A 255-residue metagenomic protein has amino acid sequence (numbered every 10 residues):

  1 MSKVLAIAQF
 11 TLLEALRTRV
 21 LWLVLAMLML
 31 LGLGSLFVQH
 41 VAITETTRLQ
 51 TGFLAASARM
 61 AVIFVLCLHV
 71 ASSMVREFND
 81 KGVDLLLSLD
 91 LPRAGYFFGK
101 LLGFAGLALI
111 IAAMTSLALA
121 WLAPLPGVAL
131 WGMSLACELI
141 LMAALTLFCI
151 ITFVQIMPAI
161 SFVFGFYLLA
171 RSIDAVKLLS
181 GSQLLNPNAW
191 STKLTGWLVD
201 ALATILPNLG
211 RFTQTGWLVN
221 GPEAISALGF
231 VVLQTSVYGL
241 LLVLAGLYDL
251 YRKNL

Functional and structural regions predicted by a protein language model:
M1-W22: Aromatic- and glycine-rich beta-strand/loop motifs that create alpha-glucan
A15-R17, I140, T152-F153, S172: Transmembrane helix irregularities
T18, L247-L255: Membrane-interface capping segments at transmembrane-helix boundaries
V24-M29, P158-A170: Central hydrophobic cores of alpha-helical transmembrane segments in multi-pass integral membrane proteins
G32-S73, F97-A159, L178: Secretory targeting signals
V41-I43, G165-Y248: Terminal transmembrane helical anchor/hairpin motif
R93-A94: Alpha-helix N-cap/start motif
